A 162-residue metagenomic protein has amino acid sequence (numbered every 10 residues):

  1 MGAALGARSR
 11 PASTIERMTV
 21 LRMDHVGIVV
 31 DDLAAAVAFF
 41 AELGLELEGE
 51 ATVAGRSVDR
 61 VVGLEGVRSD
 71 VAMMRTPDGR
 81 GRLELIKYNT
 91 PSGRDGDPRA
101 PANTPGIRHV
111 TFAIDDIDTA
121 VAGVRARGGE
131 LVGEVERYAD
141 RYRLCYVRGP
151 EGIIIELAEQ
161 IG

Functional and structural regions predicted by a protein language model:
P11-V37, L43-G49, G106-I114, I161-G162: N-terminal beta-strand motif that seeds the catalytic metal site of vicinal oxygen chelate
I15-T19, E50-T52, D70-M73, G81-I86 (+3 more regions): Vicinal oxygen chelate
R22, V67-R68, G106, R141: Exposed loop/turn and edge beta-strand positions of beta-sandwich/beta-sheet ligand-binding modules
V29-R80, A126, C145: Core segments of cupin and vicinal oxygen chelate
G55-R60, S92-P98: A short, acidic/glycine-rich surface segment
